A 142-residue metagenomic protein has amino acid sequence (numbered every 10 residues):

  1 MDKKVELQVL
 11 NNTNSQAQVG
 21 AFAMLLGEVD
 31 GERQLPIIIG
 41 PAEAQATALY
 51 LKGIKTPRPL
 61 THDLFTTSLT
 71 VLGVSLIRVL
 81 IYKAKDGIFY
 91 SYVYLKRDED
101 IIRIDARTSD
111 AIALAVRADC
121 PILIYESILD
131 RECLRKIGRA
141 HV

Functional and structural regions predicted by a protein language model:
M1-G73: A positional/architectural concept
V5, N12-A17, L76-Y82, F89-S91 (+1 more regions): Long, compositionally biased stretches
I39, A106, I124: A conserved hydrophobic position in a structured secondary element of the catalytic/binding core that shapes
G73-I112: Catalytic-site beta-strand/loop segments enriched in glycine and acidic/polar residues
V93-I102, V116, R131-G138: Short basic, glycine-rich beta-strand/loop surfaces that mediate nucleic-acid
S109-I112, R117-R135: Glycine-rich phosphate/pyrophosphate-binding loops and their adjacent beta-strand/loop elements at enzyme active sites
A140-V142: Conserved small/polar residues in nucleotide/adenosyl-binding loops
